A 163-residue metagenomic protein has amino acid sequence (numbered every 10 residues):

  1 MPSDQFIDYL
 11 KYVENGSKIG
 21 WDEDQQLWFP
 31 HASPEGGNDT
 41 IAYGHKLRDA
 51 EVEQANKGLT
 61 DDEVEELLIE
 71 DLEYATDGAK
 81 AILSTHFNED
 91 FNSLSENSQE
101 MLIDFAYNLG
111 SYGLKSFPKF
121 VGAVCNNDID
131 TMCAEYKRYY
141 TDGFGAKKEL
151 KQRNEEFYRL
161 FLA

Functional and structural regions predicted by a protein language model:
M1, Q5-D8, G16, H45 (+1 more regions): Long, amphipathic alpha-helical surface segments
M1-P2, A32-E35, L94-N97: Extracellular/periplasmic catalytic domains that process cell-envelope and extracellular macromolecules
Q5-K18, M101-F105: Short, functionally critical alpha-helical segments immediately adjacent to catalytic or ligand/cofactor-binding
Y12, G16-I19, E23, I69-E70 (+1 more regions): A contiguous strand-loop segment
I19-Q25, A81-S95, K119, E135: Surface-exposed patches in mature extracellular/periplasmic domains of secreted proteins
W28-N56, L68, L72, T76: Substrate-binding/active-site groove segments that recognize and process beta-1,4-linked N-acetyl-hexosamine
E35, I41, Q99-A106, G122-C125: Amphipathic alpha-helical segments that form the core helices of the histone-fold
Q54-F87, E96-M101, N108-L114: Alpha-helical segment that forms one wall of the substrate-binding/catalytic cleft in peptidoglycan-active domains
